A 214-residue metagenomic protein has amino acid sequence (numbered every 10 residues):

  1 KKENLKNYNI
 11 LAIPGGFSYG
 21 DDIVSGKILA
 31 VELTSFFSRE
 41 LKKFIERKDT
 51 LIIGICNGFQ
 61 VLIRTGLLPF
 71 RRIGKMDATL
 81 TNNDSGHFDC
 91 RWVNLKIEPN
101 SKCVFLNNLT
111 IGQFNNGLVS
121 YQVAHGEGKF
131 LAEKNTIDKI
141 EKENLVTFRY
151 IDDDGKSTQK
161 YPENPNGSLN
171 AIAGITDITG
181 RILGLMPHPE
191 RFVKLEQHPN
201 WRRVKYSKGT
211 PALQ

Functional and structural regions predicted by a protein language model:
K1, L5-D21: N-terminal cofactor/phosphate-binding cores enriched in small/glycine residues, especially glycine-rich loops such as
K2-E3, L41-I45, K75-Q214: Amide-donor transfer/coupling interface in amidating biosynthetic enzymes
N9, Q60, E190: Acidic active-site catalytic centers that drive phospho-/nucleotidyl reactions and related ester hydrolyses
A12-P14, G54-C56, Q122-A124, M186: Short beta-strand segments
Y19-K102: Cysteine-nucleophile active-site neighborhood
